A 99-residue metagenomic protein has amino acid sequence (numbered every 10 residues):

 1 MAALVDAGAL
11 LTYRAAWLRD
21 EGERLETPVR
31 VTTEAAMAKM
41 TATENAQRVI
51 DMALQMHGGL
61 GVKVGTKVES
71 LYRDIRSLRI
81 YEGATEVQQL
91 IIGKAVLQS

Functional and structural regions predicted by a protein language model:
M1-S99: Alpha-helical interface subdomain recognition
